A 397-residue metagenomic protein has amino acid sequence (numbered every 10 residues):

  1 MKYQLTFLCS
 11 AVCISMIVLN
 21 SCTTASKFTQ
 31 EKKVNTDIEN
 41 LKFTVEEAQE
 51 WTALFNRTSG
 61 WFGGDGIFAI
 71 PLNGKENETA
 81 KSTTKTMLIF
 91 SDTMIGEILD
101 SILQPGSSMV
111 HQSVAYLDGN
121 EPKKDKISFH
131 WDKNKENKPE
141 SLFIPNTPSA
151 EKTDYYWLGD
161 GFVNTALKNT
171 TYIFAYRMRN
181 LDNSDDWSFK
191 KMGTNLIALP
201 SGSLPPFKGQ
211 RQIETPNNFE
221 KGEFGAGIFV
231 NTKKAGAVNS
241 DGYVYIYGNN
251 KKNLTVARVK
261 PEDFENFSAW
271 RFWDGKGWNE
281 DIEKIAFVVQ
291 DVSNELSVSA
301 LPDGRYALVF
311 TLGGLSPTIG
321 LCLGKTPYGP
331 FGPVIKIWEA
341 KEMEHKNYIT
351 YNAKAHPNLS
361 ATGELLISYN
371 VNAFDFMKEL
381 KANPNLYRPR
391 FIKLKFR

Functional and structural regions predicted by a protein language model:
M1-C9: Bacterial N-terminal signal peptides that target proteins for export
V18-S21: C-terminal motif of bacterial Sec signal peptides marking the signal peptidase cleavage site
T23-F62, L72-D154, N164-G222, S240-Y243 (+4 more regions): Beta-rich carbohydrate-recognition and catalytic domains
I67, G159-D160, E220-K233, S293-L296 (+1 more regions): Repeated scaffold domains used in trafficking and secretory/extracellular systems, primarily beta-propellers
G236-V238: A short acidic-Thr-Gly-centered motif at the start of a beta-strand
